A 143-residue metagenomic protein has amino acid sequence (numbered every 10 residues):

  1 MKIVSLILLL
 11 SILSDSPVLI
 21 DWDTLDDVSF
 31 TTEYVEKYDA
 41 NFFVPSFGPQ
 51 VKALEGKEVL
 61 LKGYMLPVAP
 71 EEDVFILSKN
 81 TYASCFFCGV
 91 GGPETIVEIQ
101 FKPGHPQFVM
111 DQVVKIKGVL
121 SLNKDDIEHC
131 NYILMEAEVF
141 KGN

Functional and structural regions predicted by a protein language model:
I3-I12: Sec-dependent N-terminal signal peptides
D15-N143: OB-fold and OB-like single-stranded nucleic-acid-recognition modules and their adjacent interaction interfaces
